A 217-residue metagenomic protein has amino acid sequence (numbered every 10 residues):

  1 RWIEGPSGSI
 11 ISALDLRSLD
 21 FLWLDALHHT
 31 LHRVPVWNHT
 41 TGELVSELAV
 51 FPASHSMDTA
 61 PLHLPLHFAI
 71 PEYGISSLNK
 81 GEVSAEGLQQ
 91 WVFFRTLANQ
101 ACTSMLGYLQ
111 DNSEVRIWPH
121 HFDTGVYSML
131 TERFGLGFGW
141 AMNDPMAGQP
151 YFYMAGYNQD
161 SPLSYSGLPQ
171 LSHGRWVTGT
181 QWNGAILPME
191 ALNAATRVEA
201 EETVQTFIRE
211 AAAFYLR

Functional and structural regions predicted by a protein language model:
R1-H63: Long, hydrophobic/aromatic-enriched structural stretches that serve as scaffold segments
I3-P6, I11-A13, E43, M142 (+4 more regions): Ser/Thr/Asn(+Pro)-rich, low-complexity disordered segments
H32-T40, N79-Q90, M142, A195-T203: Conserved aromatic-histidine-acidic binding/catalytic patches
V50-P61, L97-D111, S161, L216-R217: Secondary-structure boundary elements
P65-I70: Conserved "landmark" site that anchors the functional core of diverse proteins
E72-D144, Q149-Y153: Aromatic/basic-lined ligand-recognition segments that form π-stacking hydrophobic pockets flanked by Lys/Arg to engage
F138-N183: Low-complexity, glycine/alanine/valine/leucine- and proline-rich hydrophobic stretches
W182-R217: TerminUS-proximal long segments
